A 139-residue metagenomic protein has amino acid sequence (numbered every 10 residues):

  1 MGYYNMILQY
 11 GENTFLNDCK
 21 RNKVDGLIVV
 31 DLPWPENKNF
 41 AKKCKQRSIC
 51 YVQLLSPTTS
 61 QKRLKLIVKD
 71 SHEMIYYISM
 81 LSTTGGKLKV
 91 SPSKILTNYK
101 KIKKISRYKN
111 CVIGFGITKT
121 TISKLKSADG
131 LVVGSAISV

Functional and structural regions predicted by a protein language model:
M1-D18, N22: Glycine/small-residue-rich loop that forms an oxyanion/phosphate-binding "nest" at active or ligand-binding sites
M1-Y3, C44-L54, I102-G116: Short beta-strand/loop segments at the ligand-binding rim of alpha/beta enzyme cores
G2, D31, L55-S56, S79: Short, structured patches in soluble enzyme cores that scaffold and shape functional sites
I7-N13, V29-Q46, S60-L66, T84-I102 (+1 more regions): Active-site-adjacent beta->alpha loops and helix N-cap segments on the catalytic face of soluble alpha/beta enzymes
C19-D25, K45-V52, K69-Y76, S127-V132: Glycine-enriched alpha-helix->loop->beta-strand junction motifs that scaffold or abut catalytic
G26-E36, Y76-G86, F115-I117, S127-V139: Glycine-rich phosphate-binding active-site loops on the catalytic face of alpha/beta enzymes
T59-D70, I105-S106, N110-L131: Catalytic cores of alpha/beta
D70-G116: Hydrophobic secondary-structure block in the mid-to-C-terminal portion of proteins
